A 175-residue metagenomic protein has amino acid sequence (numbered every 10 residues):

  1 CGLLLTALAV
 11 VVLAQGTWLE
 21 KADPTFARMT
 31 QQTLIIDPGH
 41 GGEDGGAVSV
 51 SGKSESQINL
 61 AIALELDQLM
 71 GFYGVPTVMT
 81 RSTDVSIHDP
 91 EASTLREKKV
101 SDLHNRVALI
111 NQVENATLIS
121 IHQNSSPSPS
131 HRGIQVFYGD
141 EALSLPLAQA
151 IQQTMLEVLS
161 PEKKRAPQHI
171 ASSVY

Functional and structural regions predicted by a protein language model:
C1-Y175: Catalytic-site microenvironment of enzymes that process N-acetyl-hexosamine-containing cell-wall polysaccharides
